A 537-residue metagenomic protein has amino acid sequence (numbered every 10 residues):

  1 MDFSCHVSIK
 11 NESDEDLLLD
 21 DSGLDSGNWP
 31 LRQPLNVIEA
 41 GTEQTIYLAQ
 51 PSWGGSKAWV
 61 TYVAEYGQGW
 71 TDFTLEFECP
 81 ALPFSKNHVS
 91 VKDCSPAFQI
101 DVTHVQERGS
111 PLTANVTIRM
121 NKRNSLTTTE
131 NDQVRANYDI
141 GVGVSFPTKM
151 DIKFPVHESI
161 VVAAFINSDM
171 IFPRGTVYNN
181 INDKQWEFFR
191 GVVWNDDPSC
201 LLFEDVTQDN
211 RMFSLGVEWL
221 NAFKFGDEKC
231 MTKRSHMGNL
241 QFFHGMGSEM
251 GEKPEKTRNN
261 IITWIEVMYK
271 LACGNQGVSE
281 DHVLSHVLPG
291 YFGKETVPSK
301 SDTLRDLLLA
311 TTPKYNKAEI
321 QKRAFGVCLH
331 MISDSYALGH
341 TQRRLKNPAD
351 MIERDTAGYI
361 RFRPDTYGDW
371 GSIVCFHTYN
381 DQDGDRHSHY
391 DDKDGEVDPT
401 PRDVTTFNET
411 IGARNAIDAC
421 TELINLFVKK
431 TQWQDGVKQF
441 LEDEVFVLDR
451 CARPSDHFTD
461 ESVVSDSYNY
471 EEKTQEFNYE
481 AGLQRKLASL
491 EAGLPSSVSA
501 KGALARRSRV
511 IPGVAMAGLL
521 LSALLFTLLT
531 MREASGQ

Functional and structural regions predicted by a protein language model:
M1-I140, S496-A500: Intrinsically disordered, low-complexity segments enriched in small/polar residues
N131-R323, T341-L490: N-terminal, motif-rich segments that launch catalysis or mediate targeting to/interaction with membranes, typified by
Q321-I332: Short alpha-helix carrying the canonical HExxH Zn2+-binding catalytic motif
I332-R344: Catalytic Zn2+-binding segment of zinc metalloproteases
E491-R507: C-terminal low-complexity, Ser/Thr- and acidic/Pro-rich disordered "stalk" regions positioned immediately N-terminal
L504-M516: Juxtamembrane/start-of-transmembrane alpha-helix segments at the extracytoplasmic/lumenal side of membrane anchors
M516-L528: Hydrophobic alpha-helical topogenic segments used for membrane insertion/localization
L525-Q537: C-terminal membrane-anchoring or membrane-association module
